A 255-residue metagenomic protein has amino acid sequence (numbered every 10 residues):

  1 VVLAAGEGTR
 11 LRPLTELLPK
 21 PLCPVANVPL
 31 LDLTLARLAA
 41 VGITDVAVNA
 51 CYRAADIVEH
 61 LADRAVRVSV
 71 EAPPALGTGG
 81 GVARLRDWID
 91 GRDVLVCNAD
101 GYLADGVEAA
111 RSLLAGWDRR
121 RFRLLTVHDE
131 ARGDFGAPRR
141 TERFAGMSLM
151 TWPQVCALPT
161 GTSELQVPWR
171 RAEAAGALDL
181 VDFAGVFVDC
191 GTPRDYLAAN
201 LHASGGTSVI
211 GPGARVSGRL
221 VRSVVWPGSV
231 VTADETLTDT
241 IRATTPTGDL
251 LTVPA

Functional and structural regions predicted by a protein language model:
V1-V2, R10, P24-A109, T245-T247 (+1 more regions): Conserved N-terminal catalytic core of the sugar/cofactor nucleotidyltransferase
E7, L18, R53, A72 (+3 more regions): A generic "binding-loop/recognition-motif" signal
P13-E16: Conserved catalytic-core motifs of eukaryotic protein kinase domains, centered on the activation segment
G42-T44, D90, D118, A177 (+2 more regions): Short loop/turn motifs at secondary-structure junctions
I57-D63, L85, I89, L113-W117 (+4 more regions): Alpha-helix C-terminal capping segments
R64-V68, D134-T141, S223: Active-site regions of enzymes building and remodeling cell-envelope glycoconjugates
V94-L95, Y102-D118, R123, H128-N200: Catalytic-core segments of class I nucleotidyltransferases/pyrophosphorylases that form NMP-activated intermediates
S204-A255: Structural signal for interior beta-strand "rungs" in well-ordered beta-sheet cores of soluble enzyme domains
